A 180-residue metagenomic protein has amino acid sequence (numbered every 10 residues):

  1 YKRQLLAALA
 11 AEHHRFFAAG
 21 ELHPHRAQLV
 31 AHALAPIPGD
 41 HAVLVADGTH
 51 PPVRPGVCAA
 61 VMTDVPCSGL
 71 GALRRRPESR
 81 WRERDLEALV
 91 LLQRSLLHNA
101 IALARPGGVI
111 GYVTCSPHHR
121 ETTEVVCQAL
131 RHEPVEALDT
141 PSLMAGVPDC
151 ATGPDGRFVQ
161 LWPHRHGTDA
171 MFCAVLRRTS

Functional and structural regions predicted by a protein language model:
K2-S180: S-adenosylmethionine
